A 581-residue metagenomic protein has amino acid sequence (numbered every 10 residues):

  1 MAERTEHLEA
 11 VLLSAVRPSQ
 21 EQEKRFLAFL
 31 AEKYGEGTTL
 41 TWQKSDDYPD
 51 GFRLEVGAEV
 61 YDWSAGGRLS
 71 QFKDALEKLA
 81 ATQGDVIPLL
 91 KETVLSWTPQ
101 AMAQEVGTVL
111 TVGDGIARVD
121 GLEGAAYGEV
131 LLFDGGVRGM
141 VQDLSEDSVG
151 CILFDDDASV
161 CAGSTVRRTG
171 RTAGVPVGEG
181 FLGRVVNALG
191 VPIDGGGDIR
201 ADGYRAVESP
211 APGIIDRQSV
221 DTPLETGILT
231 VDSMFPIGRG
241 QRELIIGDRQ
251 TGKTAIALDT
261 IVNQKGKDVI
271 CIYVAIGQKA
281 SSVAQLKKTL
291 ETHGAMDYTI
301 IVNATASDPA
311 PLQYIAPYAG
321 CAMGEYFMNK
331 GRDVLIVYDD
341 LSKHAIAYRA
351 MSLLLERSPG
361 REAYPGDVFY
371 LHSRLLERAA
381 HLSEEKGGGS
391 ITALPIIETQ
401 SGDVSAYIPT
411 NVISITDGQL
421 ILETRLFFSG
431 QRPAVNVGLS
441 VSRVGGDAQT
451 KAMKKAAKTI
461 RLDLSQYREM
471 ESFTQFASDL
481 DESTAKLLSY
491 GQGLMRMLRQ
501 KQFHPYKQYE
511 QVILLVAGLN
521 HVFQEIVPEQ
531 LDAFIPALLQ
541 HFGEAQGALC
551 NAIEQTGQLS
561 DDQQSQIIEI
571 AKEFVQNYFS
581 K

Functional and structural regions predicted by a protein language model:
M1-G84, A125: Elongated, mostly alpha-helical coiled-coil "stalk/stator" tethers of large membrane protein machines
V16-S19, D46-Y48, V60, D156-S159 (+16 more regions): Conserved nucleotide-binding/hydrolysis micro-motifs of P-loop NTPases
Y34-T38, P88-W97, G227-V231, G320 (+1 more regions): Phosphate-interacting basic helix/loop segments used at nucleotide- and nucleic-acid interfaces
A81-R184, L189-I193: N-terminal accessory targeting/assembly segments
S159, K343, L353-K581: Conserved catalytic/coupling modules of large nucleotide/cofactor-utilizing molecular machines
S164-V166, A173, G180, I193-Q241 (+3 more regions): P-loop NTPase nucleotide-binding/switch module
R249-I270, A275-I276, A280-S282, T292-G294 (+1 more regions): Conserved P-loop NTPase nucleotide-binding/switch module
